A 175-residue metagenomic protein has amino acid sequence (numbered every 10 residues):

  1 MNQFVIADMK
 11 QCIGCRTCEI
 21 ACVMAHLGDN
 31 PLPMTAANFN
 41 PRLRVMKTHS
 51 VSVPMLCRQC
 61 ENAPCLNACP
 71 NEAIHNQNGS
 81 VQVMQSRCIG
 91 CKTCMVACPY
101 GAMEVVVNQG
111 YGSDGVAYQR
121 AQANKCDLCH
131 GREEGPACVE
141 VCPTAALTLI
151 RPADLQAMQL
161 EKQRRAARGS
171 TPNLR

Functional and structural regions predicted by a protein language model:
M1-A7: N-terminal beta-strand motif that seeds the catalytic metal site of vicinal oxygen chelate
N2, G28-N67, S86-I89, T93-R175: Flanking helices and flexible, charged tails adjoining ferredoxin-like Fe-S electron-transfer domains in multi-subunit
M9-C12, Q85: Aromatic-flanked redox-active Cys/Sec active sites in thiol-based oxidoreductases, especially the WC-centered
I13-R16, K92: Conserved active-site region of classical short-chain dehydrogenase/reductase
T17-P33: Core segments of cupin and vicinal oxygen chelate
I20, N71, N78, Q85-S86 (+1 more regions): Short, well-ordered coil/turn residues that connect adjacent beta-strands
Q59-A73, Q77-V81: Ordered, amphipathic secondary-structure segments that act as subunit-interaction surfaces in large macromolecular
